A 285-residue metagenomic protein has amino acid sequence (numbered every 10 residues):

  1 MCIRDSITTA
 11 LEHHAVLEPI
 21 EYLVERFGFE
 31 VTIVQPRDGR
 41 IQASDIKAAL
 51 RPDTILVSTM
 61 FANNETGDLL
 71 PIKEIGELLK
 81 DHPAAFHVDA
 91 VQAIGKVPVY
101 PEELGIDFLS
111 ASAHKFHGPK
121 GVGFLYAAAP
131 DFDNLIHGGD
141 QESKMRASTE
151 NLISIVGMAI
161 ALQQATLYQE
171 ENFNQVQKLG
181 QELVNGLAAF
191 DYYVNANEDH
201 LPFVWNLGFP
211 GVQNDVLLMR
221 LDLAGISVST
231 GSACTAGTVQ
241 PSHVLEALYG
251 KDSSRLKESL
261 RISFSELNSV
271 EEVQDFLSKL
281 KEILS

Functional and structural regions predicted by a protein language model:
R4-S285: Pyridoxal 5′-phosphate
